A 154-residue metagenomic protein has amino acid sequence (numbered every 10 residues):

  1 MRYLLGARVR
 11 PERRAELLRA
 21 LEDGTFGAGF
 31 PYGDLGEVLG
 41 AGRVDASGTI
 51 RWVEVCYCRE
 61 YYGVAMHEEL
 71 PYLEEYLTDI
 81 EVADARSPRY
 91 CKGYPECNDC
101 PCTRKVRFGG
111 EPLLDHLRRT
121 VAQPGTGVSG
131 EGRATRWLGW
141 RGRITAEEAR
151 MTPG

Functional and structural regions predicted by a protein language model:
M1-I50, V55-L70, P88-G154: Short S/T/G/P-rich N-terminal loop/turn motif that feeds into the first structured element of a domain
E75-L77: Long, compositionally biased low-complexity segments enriched in polar/charged residues
D79-S87: Aromatic sugar-binding interfaces of carbohydrate-active proteins
